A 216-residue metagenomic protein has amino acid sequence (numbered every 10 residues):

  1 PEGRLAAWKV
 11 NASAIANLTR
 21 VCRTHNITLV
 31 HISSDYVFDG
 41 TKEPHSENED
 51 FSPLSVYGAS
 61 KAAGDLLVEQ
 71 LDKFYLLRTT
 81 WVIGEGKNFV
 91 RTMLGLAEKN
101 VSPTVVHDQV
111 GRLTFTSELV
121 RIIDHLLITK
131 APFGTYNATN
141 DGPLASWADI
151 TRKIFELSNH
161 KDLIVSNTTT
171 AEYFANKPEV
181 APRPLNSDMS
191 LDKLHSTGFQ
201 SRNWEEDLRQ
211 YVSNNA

Functional and structural regions predicted by a protein language model:
P1-V10, R23: NAD(P)H-binding glycine-rich loop region in Rossmannoid oxidoreductase-like domains and their noncatalytic homologs
N11, Y57, K61, R78: Active-site YXXXK catalytic motif of short-chain dehydrogenase/reductase
I15-L18, D65, I123: Conserved internal alpha-helix within the Rossmann fold of NAD(P)-dependent oxidoreductases
A16-S52: Conserved Rossmann-fold NAD(P)-dependent oxidoreductase catalytic core, especially the SDR/UDP-sugar
L66-G111, T116-R121: NAD(P)-dependent short-chain dehydrogenase/reductase
L119, I123, A138, I150 (+2 more regions): Non-catalytic, hydrophobic alpha-helical segments
T129-E179: Mid/C-terminal beta-alpha module of Rossmann-like enzyme folds, strongest in SDR-family dehydrogenases/epimerases
P182-A216: C-terminal amphipathic/interface module of NAD(P)-dependent oxidoreductases and related NAD-binding regulators
